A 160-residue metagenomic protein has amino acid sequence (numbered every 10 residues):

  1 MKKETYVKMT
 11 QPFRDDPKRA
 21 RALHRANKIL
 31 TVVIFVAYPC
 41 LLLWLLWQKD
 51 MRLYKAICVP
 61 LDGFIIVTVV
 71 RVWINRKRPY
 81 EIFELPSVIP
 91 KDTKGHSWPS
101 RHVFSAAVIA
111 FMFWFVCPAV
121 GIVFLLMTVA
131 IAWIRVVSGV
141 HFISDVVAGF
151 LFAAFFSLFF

Functional and structural regions predicted by a protein language model:
M1-Y38, M51-Y54, V67-G95: N-terminal transmembrane-helix/juxtamembrane module of multi-pass inner/ER membrane proteins
K18, L43-K49, V116: Structural signal for the C-terminal ends of transmembrane alpha-helices and the immediately following loop
A37, M51-V59, V120-V123, S144-A148: Alpha-helical transmembrane segments of integral membrane proteins
A37, W44-W47, I65-V70, A130-V136: Hydrophobic membrane-targeting signal helices
L43-W44, I66-N75, W114, S157-F160: Membrane-water interface at transmembrane helix exits
W47-K49, I74-N75, P118, G139: Short helix-capping/hinge motifs at transmembrane helix termini and TM-loop junctions
C58-G63, V67, G149, A153 (+1 more regions): Alpha-helical transmembrane segments in multi-pass membrane proteins
F83-F160: Membrane-embedded catalytic cores of phosphoryl/pyrophosphoryl-handling enzymes
